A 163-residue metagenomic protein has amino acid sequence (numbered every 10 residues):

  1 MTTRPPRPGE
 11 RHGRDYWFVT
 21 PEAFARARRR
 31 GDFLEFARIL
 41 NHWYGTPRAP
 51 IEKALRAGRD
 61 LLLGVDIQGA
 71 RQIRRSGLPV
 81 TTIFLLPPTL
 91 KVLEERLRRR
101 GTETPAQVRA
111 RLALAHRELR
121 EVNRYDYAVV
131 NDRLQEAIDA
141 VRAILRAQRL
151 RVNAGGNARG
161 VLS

Functional and structural regions predicted by a protein language model:
T2-L61, I67-R71: ATP-dependent small-molecule kinase phosphotransfer cores that center on conserved nucleotide phosphate-binding segments
R7-G9, R71-I73, L90-R96, E136-A140: Switch/connector loops and helix/strand junctions flanking conserved nucleotide-binding motifs in nucleotide-processing
A23, P50, L114, A140-I144: Alpha-helical elements of Rossmann-like donor-binding domains used by nucleotide-donor carbohydrate transfer enzymes
A57-R59, V80, Y125: Short coil/turn segments at beta-strand junctions that form active-site/ligand-binding loops
L61-D66, R75-R100, N131: Conserved phosphate-donor/acceptor-positioning beta-strand/loop module used by diverse small-molecule
Q68-L78, E103-A106, L119: Conserved C-terminal guanine-recognition region of P-loop GTPase G domains, centered on the G4
E95, R99-E103, R117-S163: NTP-dependent small-molecule kinase module
P105-L114: Glycine-rich S-adenosyl-L-methionine
